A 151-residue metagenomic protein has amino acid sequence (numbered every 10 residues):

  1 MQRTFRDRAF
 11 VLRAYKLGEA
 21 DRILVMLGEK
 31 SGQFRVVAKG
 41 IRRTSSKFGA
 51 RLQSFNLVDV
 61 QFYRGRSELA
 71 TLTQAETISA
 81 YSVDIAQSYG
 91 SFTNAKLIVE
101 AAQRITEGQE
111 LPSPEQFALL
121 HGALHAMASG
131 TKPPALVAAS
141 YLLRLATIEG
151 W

Functional and structural regions predicted by a protein language model:
M1-W151: Non-catalytic alpha-helical scaffolds and adjoining flexible linkers that form interface surfaces for assembly
